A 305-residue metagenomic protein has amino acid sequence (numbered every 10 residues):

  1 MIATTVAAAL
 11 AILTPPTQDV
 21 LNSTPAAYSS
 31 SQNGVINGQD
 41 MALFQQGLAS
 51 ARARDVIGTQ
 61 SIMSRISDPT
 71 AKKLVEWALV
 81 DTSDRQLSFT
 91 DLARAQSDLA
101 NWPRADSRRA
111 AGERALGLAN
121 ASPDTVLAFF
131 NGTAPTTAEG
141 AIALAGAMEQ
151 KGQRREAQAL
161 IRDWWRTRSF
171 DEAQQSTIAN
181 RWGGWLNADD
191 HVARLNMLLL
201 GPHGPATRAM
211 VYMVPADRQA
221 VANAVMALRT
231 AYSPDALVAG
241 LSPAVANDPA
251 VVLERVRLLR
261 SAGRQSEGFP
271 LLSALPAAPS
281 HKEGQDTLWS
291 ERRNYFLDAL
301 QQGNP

Functional and structural regions predicted by a protein language model:
M1-I12: Sec-dependent N-terminal signal peptides
I12-P305: Alpha-helical solenoid repeat scaffolds
